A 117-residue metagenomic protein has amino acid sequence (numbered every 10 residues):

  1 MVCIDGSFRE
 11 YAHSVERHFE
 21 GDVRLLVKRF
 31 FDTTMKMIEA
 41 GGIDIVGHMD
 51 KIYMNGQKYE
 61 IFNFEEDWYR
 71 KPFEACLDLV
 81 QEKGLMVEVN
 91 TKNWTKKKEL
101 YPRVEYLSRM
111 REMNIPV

Functional and structural regions predicted by a protein language model:
M1-K83: Extended substrate/RNA-proximal surfaces in nucleic-acid metabolism proteins
Y59-V117: Charged catalytic cores and adjacent phosphate/nucleic-acid-binding surfaces used for phosphate/nucleic-acid chemistry
